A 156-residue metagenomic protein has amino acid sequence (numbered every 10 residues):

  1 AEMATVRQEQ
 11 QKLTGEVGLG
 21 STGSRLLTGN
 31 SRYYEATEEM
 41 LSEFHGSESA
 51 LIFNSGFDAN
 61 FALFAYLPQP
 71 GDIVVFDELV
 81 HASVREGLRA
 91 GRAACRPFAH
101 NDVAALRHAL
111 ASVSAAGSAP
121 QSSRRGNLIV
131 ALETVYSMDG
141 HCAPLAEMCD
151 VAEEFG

Functional and structural regions predicted by a protein language model:
R7-G56: Conserved N-terminal alpha-helix of the aminotransferase class I/II PLP-enzyme fold
E9, L13, M40, Y66 (+3 more regions): Alpha-helical structural signal in soluble globular domains
S49-N54, F76-D77, P97, V130: General beta-strand structural signal in soluble alpha/beta enzymes
I52, F57-L63, A82-V84: Short glycine/serine/threonine-rich phosphate/pyrophosphate-binding segments that cradle anionic phosphate groups
F64-A82: Conserved PLP-anchoring active-site segment centered on the Schiff-base-forming lysine
P70, A90-R92, F155: Short, structured coil segments at secondary-structure junctions
R96, H100-G156: Active-site phosphate-binding strand-loop segment of PLP-dependent enzymes
